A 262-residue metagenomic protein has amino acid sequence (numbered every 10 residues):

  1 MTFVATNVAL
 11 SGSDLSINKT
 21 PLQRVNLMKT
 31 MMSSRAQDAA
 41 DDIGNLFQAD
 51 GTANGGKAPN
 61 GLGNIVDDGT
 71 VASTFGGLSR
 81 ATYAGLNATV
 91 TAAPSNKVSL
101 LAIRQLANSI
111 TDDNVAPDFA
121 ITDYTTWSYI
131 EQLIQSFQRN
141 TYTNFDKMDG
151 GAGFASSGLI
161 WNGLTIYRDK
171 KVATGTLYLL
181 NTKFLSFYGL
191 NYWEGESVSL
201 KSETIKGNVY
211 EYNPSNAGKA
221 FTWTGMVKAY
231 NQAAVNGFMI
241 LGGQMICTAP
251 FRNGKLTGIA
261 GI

Functional and structural regions predicted by a protein language model:
M1-I262: Flexible, glycine/threonine- and acidic-rich loop/arm segments that mediate assembly and lattice contacts in viral
